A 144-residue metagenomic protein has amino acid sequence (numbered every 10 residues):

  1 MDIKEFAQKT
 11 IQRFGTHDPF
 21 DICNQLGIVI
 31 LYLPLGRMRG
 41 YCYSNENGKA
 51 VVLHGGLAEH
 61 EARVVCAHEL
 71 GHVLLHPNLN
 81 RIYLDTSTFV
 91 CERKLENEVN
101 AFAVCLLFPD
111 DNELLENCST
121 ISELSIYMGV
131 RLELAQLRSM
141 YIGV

Functional and structural regions predicted by a protein language model:
M1-V144: Active-site hotspot residues in diverse enzymes, especially metal/ion-binding acidic/histidine motifs
